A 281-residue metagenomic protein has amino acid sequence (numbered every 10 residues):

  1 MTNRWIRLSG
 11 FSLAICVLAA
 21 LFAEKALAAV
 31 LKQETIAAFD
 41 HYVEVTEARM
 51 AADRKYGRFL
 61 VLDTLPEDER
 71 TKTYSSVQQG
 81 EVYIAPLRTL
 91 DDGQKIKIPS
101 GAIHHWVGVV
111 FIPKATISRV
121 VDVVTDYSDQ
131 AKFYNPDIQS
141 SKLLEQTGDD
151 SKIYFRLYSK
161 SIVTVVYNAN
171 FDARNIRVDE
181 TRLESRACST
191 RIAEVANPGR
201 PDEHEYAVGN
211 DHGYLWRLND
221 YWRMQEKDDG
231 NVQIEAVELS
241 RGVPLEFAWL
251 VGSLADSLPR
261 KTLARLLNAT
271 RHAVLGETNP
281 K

Functional and structural regions predicted by a protein language model:
M1-R7: N-terminal secretory signal peptides that target proteins for export/translocation
S9-L21: Bacterial N-terminal signal peptides
F22-A28: Sec/Tat signal peptide C-region and signal peptidase I cleavage site
A29-K281: Eukaryotic helix-grip
